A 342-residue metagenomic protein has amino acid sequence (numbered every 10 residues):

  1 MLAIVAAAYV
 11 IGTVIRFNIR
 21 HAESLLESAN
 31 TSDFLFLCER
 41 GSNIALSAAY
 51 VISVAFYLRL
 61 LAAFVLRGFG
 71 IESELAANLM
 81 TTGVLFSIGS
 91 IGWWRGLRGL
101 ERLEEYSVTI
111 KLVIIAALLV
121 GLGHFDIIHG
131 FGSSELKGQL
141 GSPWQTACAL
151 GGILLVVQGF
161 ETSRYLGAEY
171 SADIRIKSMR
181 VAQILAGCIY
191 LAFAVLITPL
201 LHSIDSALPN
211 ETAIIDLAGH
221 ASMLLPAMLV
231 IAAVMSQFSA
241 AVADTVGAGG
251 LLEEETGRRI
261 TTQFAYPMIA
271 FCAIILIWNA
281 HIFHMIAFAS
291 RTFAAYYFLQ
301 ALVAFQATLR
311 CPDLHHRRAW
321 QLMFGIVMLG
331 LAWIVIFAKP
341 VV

Functional and structural regions predicted by a protein language model:
M1, S24-S28, G167-K177, V181 (+2 more regions): Juxtamembrane helix-boundary/capping and inter-helix hinge elements in multi-pass membrane proteins
M1-S73, V230-E254, W278-L299: Hydrophobic transmembrane alpha-helices that form the core helical bundles of multi-pass secondary transporters
S28, I184-F238, E254-R258, F271-I274 (+1 more regions): TM-loop-TM module centered on a large, flexible mid-protein loop between adjacent transmembrane helices in multi-pass
L35-C38, S73-L79, L140-P143, A218-M228 (+1 more regions): Membrane-interfacial loop-to-helix junctions in multi-pass transporters
N43-I44, G68-G96, L112-A117, I153-V156 (+3 more regions): Transmembrane alpha-helical segments of multi-pass small-molecule transport proteins
L58, S90-G99, I127-I128, L200-E211 (+3 more regions): Transmembrane helix-loop junctions in multi-pass membrane proteins
G70, E74-A76, M80-V84, R98 (+1 more regions): Helix-loop-helix junctions that connect adjacent transmembrane segments in multi-pass membrane transporters
F125, F288, T292-V342: A generic transmembrane alpha-helix motif of multi-pass inner-membrane proteins
